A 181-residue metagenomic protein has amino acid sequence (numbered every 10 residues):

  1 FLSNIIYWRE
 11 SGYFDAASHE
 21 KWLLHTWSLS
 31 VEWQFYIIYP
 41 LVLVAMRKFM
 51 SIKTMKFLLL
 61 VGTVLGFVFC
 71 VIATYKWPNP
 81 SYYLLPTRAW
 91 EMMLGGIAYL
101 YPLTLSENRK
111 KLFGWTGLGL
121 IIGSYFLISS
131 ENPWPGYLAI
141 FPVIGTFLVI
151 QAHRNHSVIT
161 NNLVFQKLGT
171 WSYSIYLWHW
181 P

Functional and structural regions predicted by a protein language model:
F1-P181: Membrane-interface helix/loop caps of multi-pass membrane proteins
